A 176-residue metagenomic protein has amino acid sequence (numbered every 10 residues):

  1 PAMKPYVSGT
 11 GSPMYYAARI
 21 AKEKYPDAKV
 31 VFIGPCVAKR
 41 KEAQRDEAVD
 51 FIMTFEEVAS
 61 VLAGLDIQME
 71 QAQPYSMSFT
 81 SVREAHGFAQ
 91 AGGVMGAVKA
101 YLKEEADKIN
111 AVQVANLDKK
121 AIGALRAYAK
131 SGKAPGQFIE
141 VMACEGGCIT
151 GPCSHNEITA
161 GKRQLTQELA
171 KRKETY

Functional and structural regions predicted by a protein language model:
P1-Y176: Iron-sulfur-associated redox domains of electron-transfer enzymes in respiratory and anaerobic energy metabolism
